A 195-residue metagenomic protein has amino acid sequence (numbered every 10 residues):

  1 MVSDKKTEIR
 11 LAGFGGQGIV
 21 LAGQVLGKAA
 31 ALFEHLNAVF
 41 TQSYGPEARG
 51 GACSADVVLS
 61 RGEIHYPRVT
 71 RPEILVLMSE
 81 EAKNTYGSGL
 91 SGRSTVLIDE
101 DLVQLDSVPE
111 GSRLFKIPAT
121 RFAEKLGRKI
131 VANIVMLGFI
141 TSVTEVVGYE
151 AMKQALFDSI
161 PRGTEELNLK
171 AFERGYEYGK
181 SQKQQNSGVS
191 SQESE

Functional and structural regions predicted by a protein language model:
M1-E195: Active-site cofactor/cluster-binding pocket
